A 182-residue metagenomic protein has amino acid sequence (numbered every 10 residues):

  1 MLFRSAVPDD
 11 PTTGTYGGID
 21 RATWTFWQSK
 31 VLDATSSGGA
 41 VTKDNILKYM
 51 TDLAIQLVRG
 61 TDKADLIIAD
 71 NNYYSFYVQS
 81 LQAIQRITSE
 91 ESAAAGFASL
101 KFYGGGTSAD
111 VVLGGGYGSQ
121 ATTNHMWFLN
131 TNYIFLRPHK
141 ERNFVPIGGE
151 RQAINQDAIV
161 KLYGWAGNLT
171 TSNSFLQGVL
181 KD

Functional and structural regions predicted by a protein language model:
M1-D182: Core alpha/beta structural scaffold of self-assembling particle/tube/pore-forming proteins
